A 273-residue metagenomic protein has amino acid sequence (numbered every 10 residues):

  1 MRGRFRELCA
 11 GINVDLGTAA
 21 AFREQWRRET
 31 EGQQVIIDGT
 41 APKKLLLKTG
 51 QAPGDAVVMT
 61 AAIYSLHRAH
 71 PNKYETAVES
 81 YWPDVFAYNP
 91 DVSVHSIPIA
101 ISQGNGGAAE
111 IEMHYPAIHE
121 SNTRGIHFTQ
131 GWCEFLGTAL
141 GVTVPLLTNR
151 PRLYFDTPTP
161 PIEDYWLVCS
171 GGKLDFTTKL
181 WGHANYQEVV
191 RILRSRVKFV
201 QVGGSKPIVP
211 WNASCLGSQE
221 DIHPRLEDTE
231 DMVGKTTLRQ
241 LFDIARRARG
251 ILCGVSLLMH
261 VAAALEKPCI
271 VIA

Functional and structural regions predicted by a protein language model:
M1-A273: Catalytic machinery of carbohydrate-active enzymes, primarily nucleotide-sugar-dependent glycosyltransferases
